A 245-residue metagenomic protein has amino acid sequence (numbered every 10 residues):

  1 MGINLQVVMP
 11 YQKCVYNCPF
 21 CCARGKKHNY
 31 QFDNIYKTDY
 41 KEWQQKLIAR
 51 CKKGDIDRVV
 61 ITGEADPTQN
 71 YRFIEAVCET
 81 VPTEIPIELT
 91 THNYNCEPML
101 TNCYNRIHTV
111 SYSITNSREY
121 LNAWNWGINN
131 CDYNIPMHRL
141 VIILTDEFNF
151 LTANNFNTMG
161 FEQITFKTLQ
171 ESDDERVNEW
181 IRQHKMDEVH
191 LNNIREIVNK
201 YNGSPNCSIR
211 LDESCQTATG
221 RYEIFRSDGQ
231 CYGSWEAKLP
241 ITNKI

Functional and structural regions predicted by a protein language model:
M1-E42: Canonical Radical SAM [4Fe-4S] cluster-binding loop centered on the CxxxCxxC motif and its immediate flanking residues
I3-Q6, N17-P19, D57, R221 (+1 more regions): A generic secondary-structure signal marking the coil-to-beta-strand transition
P10, G63-E64: A secondary-structure boundary/capping signal
A23, E79, A237: Short, well-ordered alpha-helices that flank and scaffold nucleotide-derived cofactor binding pockets
Y30-D33, S113-D228, Y232, E236-K244: Radical SAM enzyme [4Fe-4S]-AdoMet core and its adjacent flexible, acidic and glycine-rich loops/tails across
K41-T62, N70-N157, E162, F166: Radical SAM/AdoMet-radical enzyme domain recognition
